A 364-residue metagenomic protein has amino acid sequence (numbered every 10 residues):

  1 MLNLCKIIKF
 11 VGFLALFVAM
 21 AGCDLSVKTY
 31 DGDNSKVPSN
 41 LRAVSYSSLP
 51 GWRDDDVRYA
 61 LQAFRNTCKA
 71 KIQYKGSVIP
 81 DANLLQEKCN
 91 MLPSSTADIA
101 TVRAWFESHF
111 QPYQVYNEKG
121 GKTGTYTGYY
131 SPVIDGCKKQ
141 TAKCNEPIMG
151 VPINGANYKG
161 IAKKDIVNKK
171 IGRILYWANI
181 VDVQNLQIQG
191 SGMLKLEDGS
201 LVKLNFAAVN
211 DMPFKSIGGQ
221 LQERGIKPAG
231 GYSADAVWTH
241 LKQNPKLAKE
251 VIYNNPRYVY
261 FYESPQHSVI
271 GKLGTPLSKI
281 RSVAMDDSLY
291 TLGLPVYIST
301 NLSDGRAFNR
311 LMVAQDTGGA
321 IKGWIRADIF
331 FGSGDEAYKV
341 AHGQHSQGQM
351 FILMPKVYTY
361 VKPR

Functional and structural regions predicted by a protein language model:
L2-V11: Bacterial N-terminal signal peptides that target proteins for export
F13-L16: Sec-dependent N-terminal signal peptides
C23-R364: Solvent-exposed, well-ordered loop and adjacent helix/strand elements within mature globular domains that form
